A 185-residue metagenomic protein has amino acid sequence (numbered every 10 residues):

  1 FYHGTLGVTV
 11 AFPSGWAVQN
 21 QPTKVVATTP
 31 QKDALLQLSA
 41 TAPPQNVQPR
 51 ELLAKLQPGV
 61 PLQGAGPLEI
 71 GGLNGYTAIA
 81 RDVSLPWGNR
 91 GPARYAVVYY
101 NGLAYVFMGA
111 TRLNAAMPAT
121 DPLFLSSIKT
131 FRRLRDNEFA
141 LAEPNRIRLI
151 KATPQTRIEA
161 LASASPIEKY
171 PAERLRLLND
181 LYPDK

Functional and structural regions predicted by a protein language model:
F1-A11, V18-Q19, N145-R157: Surface beta-strand/loop "capping" patches
T5-Q57, D82-S84, V97: Secretory pathway targeting signatures of secreted, lumenal, and periplasmic proteins
A17, P58, V83, R112-L113 (+3 more regions): Sec-exported extracytoplasmic/periplasmic mature domains
Q48-L52, T120-S127, R157-L161, P171-R174: Stable alpha-helical elements in mature extracytoplasmic
A54-A104: Signature of long, low-cysteine stretches enriched in small and polar/charged residues
F107-R146: Surface-exposed amphipathic alpha-helical segments
F139-K169: Primarily a LysM-type cell-wall glycan-binding module
P171-K185: Extracellular LysM carbohydrate-binding repeats and other cell-envelope/extracellular binding modules
